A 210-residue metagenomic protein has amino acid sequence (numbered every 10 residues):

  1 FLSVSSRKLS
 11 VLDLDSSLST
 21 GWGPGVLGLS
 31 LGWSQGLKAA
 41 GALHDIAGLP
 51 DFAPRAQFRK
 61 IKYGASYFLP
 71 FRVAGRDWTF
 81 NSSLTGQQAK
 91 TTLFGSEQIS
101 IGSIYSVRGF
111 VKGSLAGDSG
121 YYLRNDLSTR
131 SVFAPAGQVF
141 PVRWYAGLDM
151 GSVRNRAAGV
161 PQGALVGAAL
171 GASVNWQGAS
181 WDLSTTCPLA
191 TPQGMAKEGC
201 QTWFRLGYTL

Functional and structural regions predicted by a protein language model:
F1, C187-T202: Outer-membrane beta-barrel translocator/channel fold
F1-M150, R154, F204-L206: C-terminal outer-membrane beta-barrel translocator/porin domains of Gram-negative envelope proteins and their
S6, Q138-F140, Q162-A164, A196-E198: A generic structural micro-feature
L127-R130, G171-N175: Short basic/hydrophobic patches in alpha-helices and adjacent helix-turn junctions that form amphipathic surface motifs
L148-G159, G178, S184-Q193, L210: C-terminal beta-signal and adjacent terminal beta-strands/loops of Gram-negative outer-membrane beta-barrel proteins
G159-A172: A short alpha/beta connector and helix-capping loop motif
A172-W176, E198-L210: Outer-membrane beta-barrel "beta-signal"
